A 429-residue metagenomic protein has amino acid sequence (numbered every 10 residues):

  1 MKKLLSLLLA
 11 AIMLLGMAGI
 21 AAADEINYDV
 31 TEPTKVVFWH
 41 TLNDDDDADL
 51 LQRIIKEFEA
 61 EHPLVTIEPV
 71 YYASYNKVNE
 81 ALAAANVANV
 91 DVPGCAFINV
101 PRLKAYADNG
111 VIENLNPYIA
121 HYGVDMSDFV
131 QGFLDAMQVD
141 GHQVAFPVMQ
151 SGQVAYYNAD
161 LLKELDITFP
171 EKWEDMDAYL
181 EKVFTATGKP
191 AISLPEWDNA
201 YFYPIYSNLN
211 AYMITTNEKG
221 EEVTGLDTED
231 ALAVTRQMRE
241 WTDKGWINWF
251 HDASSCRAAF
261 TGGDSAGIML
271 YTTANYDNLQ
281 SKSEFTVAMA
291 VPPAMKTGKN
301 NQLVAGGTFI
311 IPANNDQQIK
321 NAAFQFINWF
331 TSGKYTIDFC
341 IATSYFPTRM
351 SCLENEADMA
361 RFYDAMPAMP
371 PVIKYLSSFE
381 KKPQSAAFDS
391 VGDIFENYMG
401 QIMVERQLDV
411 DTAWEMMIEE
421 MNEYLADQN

Functional and structural regions predicted by a protein language model:
E25-Y28, N79, V100-Q153, T168 (+8 more regions): Hinge/lid segment of periplasmic solute-binding proteins
N27-T31, N43-T66, F395, W414: Short, polar/charged alpha-helical segment
V30, V36-R53, Y72-Y75, S151 (+1 more regions): Extracytoplasmic "Venus flytrap"
T31-D44, V65-V70, G94-C95, V144 (+2 more regions): Short, well-ordered beta-strand elements
T34, K56, A60, A83 (+5 more regions): Extracytoplasmic/periplasmic substrate-recognition and gating elements
E57-F129, D160, E164-E171, A259 (+5 more regions): Extracytoplasmic "Venus flytrap"/periplasmic binding protein-like
L180-K182, G220-F250: Glycine-centered hinge/linker elements that transmit conformational signals in sensory and ligand-binding systems
A290, I341-N397, Q401: Long, aromatic- and glycine/proline-rich binding clefts that accommodate carbohydrate-like moieties
